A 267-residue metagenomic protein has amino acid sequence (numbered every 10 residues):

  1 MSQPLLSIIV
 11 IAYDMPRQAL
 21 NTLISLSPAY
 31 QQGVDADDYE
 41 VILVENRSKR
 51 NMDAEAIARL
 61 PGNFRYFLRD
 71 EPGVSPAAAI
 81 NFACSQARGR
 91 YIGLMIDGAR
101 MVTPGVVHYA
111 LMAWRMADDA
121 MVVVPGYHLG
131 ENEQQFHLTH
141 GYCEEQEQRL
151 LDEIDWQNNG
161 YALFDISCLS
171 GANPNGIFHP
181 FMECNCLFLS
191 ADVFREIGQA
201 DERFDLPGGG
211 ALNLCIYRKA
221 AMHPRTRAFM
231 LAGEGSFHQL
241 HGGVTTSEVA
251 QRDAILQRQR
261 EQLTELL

Functional and structural regions predicted by a protein language model:
M15-Q31: Short, well-formed alpha-helical segments that are part of the catalytic scaffolds of diverse glycosyltransferases
I42-A54, R100: A conserved acidic beta->alpha catalytic loop
D70-A87: Glycine-rich, basic loop-to-helix element that forms the pyrophosphate-binding segment of sugar-nucleotide handling
I92: Short aromatic/hydrophobic "clamp" motif used to bind/position activated sugar donors
P104-E153: Conserved donor NDP-sugar-binding/catalytic core segment of glycosyltransferases
Y109, P180-L189, V193-G198, D205-R225: A short, conserved alpha-helix in the catalytic core of glycosyltransferases
L129, Q134, M230-E248: Active-site donor/metal-binding and catalytic loop motifs of nucleotide-sugar-dependent glycosylation enzymes
E153-L189: A recurrent flexible, glycine/aromatic-enriched loop bordering the glycosyltransferase active site that acts as
